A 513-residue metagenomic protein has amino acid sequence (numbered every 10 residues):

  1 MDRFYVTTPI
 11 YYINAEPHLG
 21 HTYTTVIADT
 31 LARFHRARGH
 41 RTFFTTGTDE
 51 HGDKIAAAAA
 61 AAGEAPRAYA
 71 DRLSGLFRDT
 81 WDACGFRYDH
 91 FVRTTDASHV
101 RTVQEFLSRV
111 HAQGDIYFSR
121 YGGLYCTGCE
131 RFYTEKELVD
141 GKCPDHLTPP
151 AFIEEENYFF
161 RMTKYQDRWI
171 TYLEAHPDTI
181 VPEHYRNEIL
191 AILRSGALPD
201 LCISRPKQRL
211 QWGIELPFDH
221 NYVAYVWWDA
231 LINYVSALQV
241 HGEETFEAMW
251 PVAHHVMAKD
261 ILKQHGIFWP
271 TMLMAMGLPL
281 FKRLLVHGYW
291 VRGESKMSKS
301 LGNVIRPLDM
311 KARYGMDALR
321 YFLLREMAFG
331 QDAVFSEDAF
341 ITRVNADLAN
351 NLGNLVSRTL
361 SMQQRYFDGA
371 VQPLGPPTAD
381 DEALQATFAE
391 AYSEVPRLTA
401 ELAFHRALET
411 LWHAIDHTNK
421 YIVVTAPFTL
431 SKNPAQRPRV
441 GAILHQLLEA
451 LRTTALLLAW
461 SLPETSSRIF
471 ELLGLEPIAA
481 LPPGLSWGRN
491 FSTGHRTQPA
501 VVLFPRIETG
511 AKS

Functional and structural regions predicted by a protein language model:
M1-D178: N-terminal, positively charged nucleic-acid-binding surface of large information/translation enzymes
M1-R3, F43, G47, S119-L124 (+5 more regions): Basic, alpha-helical terminal appendages of large translation-related enzymes
M1-T46, S98-T102, I153-R365, E409-L411: Structured secondary-structure scaffolds
T30, A68-D79, E105, N351-R358 (+3 more regions): A non-catalytic, amphipathic alpha-helix used as a structural packing/dimerization or gating element in enzyme scaffolds
H51, N303, A333, T387-A391 (+1 more regions): N-terminal alpha-helical segment
R78-W81, L107, H111, P199 (+9 more regions): Structural signal for well-ordered, non-membrane alpha-helices
A175-D178, D219, G242-M249, D368-A386 (+2 more regions): Short, glycine- and charge-enriched coil/turn segments that flank and shape catalytic ligand pockets
L262, L323-E326, G330, A339 (+3 more regions): Active-site-proximal binding-pocket segments
